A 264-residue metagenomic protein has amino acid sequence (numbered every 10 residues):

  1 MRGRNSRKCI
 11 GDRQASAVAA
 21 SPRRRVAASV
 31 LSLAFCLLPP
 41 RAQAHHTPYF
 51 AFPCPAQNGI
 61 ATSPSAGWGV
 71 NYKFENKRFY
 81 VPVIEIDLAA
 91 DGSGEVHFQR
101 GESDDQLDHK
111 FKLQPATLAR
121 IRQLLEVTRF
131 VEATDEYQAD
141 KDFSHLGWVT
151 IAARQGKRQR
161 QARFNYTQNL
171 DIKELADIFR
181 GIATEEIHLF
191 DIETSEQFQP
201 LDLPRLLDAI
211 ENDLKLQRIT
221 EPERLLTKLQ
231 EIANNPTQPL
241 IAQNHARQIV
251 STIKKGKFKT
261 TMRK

Functional and structural regions predicted by a protein language model:
M1-R23: N-terminal secretory signal peptides that target proteins for export/translocation
A28-L37: Bacterial N-terminal signal peptides
A42-N76, T134-K264: Short, well-ordered, aromatic-rich surface patches in folded extracellular/luminal domains
I60-D104: N-terminal secretory signal peptides
I84-D87, Q106-L113, K157-Q168: Short amphipathic beta-strand/extended segments with alternating polar/hydrophobic composition
E95-H109, A209-E211, L226-Q230: Acidic/histidine-rich, surface-exposed loop or edge segments in extracytoplasmic proteins
H97-E132: A short-motif feature that recognizes glycine-rich, charge-decorated loops that bind or process nucleotide phosphates
